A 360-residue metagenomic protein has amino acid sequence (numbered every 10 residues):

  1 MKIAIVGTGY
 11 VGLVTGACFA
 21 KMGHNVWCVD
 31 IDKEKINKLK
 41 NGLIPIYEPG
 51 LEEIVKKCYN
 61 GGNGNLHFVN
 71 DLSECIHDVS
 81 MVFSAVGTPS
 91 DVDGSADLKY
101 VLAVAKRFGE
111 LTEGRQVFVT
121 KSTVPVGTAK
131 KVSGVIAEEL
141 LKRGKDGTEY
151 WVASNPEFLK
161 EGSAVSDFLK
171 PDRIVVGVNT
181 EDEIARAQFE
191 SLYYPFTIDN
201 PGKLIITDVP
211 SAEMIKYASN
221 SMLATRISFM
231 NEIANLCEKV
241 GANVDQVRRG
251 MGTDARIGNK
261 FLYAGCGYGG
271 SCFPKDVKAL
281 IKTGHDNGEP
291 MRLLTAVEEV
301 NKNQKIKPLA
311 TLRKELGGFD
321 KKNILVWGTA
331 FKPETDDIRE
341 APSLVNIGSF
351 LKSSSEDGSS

Functional and structural regions predicted by a protein language model:
M1-S360: Structural/interface elements that position substrates and couple domains in central-metabolism enzymes
